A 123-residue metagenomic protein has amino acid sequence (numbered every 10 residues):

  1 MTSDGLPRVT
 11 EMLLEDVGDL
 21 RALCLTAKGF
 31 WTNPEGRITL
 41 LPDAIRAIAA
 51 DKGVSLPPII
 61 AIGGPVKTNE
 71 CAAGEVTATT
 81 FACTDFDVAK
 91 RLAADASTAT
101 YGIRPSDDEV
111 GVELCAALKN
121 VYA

Functional and structural regions predicted by a protein language model:
M1-T2, N120: Short hydrophobic core segments
S3-G74, L92: Rossmann-like NAD(P)(H) cofactor-binding subdomain of soluble oxidoreductases
D16, D51-P58, V76-A123: Internal alpha-helical scaffold of NAD(P)-dependent oxidoreductase catalytic cores
